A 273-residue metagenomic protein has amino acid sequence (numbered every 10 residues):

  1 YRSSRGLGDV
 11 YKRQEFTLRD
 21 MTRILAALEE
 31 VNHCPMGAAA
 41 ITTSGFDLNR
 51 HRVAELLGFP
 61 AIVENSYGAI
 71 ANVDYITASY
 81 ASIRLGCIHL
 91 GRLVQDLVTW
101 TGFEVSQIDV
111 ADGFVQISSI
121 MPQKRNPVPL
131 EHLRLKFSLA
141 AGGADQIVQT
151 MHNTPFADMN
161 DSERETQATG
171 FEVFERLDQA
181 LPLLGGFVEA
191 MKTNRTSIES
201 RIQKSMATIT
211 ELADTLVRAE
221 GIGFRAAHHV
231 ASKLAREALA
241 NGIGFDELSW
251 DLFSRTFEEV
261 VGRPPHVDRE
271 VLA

Functional and structural regions predicted by a protein language model:
Y1-L7, Y11: Single conserved hydrophobic/aromatic residue that forms the stacking wall/gate of nucleotide- or nucleobase-binding
D9-N153: Internal glycine-rich alpha/beta core junctions
S119-A273: Catalytic-core signal marking the mid-to-C-terminal active-site face
